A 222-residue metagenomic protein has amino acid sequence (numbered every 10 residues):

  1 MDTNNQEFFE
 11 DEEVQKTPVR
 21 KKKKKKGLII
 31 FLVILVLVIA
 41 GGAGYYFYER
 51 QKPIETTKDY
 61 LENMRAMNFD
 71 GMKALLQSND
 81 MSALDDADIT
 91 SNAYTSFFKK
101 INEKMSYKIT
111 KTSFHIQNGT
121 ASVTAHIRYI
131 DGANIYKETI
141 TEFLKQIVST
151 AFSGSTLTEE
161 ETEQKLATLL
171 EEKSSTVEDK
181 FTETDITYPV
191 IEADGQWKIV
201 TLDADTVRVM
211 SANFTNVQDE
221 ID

Functional and structural regions predicted by a protein language model:
M1-Q77, V123: Gram-positive cell-envelope targeting signals
N4-E7, E12-Q15, E55, Q77-S78 (+3 more regions): C-terminal or late-domain output modules
K23, Y107-I109, A121-A125, Y188-V190 (+1 more regions): Hydrophobic beta-strand residues in large extracellular and virion-surface proteins
R50-P53, R65, A87, S91 (+1 more regions): Solvent-exposed, acidic/flexible segments
P53-Y60, N68, A93-F97, I140 (+1 more regions): Stable alpha-helical elements in mature extracytoplasmic
A74-S149: Short solvent-exposed beta->alpha transition segments
A93-T95, K165-E172: Short Pro/Gly-enriched beta-strand edge/turn motifs at strand-loop
E142-Q164, S175-I221: Short beta-strand edge/turn micro-motifs at domain boundaries
